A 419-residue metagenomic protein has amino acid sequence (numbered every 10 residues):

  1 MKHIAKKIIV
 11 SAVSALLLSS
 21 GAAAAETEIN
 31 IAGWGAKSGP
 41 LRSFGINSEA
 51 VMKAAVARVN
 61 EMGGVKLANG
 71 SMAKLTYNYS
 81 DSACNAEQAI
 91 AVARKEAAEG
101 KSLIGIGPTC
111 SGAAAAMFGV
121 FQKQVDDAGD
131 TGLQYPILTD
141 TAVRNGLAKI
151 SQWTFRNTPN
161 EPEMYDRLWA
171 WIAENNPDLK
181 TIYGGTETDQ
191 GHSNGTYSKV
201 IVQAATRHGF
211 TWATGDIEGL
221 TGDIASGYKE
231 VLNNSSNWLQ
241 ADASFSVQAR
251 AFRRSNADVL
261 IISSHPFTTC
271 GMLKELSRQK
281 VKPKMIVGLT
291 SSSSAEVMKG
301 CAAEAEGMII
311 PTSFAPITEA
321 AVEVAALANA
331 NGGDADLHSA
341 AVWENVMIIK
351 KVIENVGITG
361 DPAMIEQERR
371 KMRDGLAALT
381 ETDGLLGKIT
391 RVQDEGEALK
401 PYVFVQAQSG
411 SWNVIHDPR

Functional and structural regions predicted by a protein language model:
M1-A23: Gram-negative bacterial Sec-dependent N-terminal signal peptides
A24-G33, L67-K74, A173-K180: Immediate post-signal peptide segment of exported/extracytoplasmic ligand-binding proteins
A32-K53, D81-A86, T109, E187-Y197 (+1 more regions): Extracytoplasmic "Venus flytrap"
S43-A50, M62-L147, N157, S193 (+1 more regions): Beta-alpha junction/loop-to-helix N-cap segments that form part of ligand/metal-binding clefts
E87-A91, R144, T154-Q279, P316-V322: Extracellular/periplasmic Venus flytrap/periplasmic-binding protein
E96-C110, G129-D140, I182-T186, S235 (+5 more regions): Periplasmic-binding protein-like
L273-N345, W412-R419: Extracellular/periplasmic periplasmic-binding protein-like sensory domains
A330-S339, K350-H416: Segments of small-molecule ligand-sensing domains
